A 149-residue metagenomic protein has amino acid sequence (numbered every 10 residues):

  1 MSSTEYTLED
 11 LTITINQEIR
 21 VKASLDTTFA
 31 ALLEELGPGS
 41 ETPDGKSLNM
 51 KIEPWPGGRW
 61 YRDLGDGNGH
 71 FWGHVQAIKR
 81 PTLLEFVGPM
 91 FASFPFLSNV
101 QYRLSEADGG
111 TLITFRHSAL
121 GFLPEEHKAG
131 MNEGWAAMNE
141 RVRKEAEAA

Functional and structural regions predicted by a protein language model:
M1-N16: Short acidic N-proximal helix/loop "leader" segments that mark the beginning of a domain or an inter-domain linker
T12-T14, L97, G110: A general secondary-structure signal for short beta-strands and their flanking turns/coil in non-transmembrane regions
N16, A23, E34-F71, P81-L83: Short beta-edge strand/loop motif at the mouth of beta-sheet-based domains
L33-E34, E140: Solvent-exposed alpha-helix faces
M50-I52, Y61, G65-D108, S118-G121: Hydrophobic-ligand binding "helix-grip"
I113-H117: Short, well-ordered beta-strand elements
A119-A149: A conserved amphipathic terminal alpha-helix motif
